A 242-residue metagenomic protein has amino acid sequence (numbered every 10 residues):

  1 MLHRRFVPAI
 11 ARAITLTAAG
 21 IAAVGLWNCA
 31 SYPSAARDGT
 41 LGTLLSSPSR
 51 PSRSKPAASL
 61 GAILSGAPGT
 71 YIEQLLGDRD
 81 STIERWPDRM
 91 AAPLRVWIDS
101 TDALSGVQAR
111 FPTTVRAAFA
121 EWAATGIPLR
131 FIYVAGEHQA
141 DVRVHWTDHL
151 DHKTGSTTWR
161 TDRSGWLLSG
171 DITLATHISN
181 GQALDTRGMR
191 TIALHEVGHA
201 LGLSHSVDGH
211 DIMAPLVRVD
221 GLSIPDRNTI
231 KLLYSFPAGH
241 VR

Functional and structural regions predicted by a protein language model:
M1-V7: N-terminal Lys/Arg-rich, disordered targeting/topogenic segments
P8-T15, G20, V24-D38, G42 (+2 more regions): Metalloprotease/metallohydrolase-associated module, dominated by Zn2+-dependent proteases
R12, A18-V107: Disordered inhibitory propeptide/activation segment of secreted metzincin zinc metalloprotease zymogens, centered on
P51-S54, G66, S105-A117, A183-I192 (+2 more regions): Soluble non-cytosolic domains of exported or imported proteins
D88-A92, H138, W166-L168, V207: A short, polar/charged loop/turn motif at coil->beta-strand junctions and beta-hairpin connectors
V96, H195-G198, M213, I230: Buried hydrophobic packing residues in well-ordered domains
A109-E196, A200: Metzincin-family zinc-dependent endopeptidase catalytic domain
